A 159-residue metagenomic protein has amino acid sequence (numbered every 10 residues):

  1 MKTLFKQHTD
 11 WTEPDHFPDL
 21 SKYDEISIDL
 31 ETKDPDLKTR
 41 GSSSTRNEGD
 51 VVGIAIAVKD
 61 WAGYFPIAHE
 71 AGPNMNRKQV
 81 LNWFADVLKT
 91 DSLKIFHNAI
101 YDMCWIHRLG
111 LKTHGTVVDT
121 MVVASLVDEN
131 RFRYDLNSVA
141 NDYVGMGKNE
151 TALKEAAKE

Functional and structural regions predicted by a protein language model:
M1-K38, N47, V80: N-terminal accessory regions of nucleic-acid-interacting proteins
M1-Q7, G49-V52, I56-E159: Active-site-proximal helix-loop-helix substrate-binding element of RNase H-like nuclease domains
